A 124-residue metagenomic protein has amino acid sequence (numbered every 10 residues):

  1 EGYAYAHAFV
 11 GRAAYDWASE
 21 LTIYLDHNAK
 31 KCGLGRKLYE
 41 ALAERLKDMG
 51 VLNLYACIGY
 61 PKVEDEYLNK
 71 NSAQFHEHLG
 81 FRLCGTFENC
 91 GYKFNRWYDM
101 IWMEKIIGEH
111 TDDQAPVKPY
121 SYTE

Functional and structural regions predicted by a protein language model:
E1-N28, I106-E109: Acetyl-CoA-dependent GNAT
Y3, E20, V51-N53, M100: Structural motif
Y5, C57-G59, A73, E77-R96 (+2 more regions): Conserved catalytic-core motifs of GNAT/GCN5-like acyltransferases
Y15-D16, E66, K70, W97: Non-catalytic, surface-exposed connector residues within folded enzymatic/regulatory domains
W17-S19, N89-E124: C-terminal "cap" of GNAT-fold acetyltransferases
I23-N28, C32, Y60-K62: Active-site acidic-Proline motif in GNAT/NAT acetyltransferases
K31-D48, N69-Q74, H78: Conserved acetyl-CoA-binding loop-helix of GNAT-fold acetyltransferases
L46-N71: Conserved GNAT acetyl-CoA-binding A-motif
